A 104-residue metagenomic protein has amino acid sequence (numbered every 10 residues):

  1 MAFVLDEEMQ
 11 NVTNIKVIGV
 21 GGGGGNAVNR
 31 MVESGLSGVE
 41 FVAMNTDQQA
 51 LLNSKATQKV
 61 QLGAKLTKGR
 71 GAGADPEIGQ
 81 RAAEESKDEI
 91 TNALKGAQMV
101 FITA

Functional and structural regions predicted by a protein language model:
M1-A104: Tubulin/FtsZ superfamily GTPase core signature
